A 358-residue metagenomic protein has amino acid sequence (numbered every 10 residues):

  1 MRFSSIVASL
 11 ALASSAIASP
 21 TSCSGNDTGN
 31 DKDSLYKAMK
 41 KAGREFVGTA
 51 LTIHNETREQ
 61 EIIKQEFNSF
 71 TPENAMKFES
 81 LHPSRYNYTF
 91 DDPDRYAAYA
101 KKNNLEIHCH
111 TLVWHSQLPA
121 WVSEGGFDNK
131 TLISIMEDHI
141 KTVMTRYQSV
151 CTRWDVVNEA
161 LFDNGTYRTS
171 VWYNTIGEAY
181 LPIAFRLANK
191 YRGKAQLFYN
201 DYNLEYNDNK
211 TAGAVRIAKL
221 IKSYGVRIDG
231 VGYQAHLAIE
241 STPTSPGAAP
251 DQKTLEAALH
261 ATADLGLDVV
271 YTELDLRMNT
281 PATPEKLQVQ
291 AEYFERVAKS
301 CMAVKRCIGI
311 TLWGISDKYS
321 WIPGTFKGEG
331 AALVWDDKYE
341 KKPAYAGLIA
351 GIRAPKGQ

Functional and structural regions predicted by a protein language model:
M1-S22: Fungal secretory targeting signals
C23-S69, E73: Boundary/entry segment of secreted carbohydrate-active catalytic domains
G29-A38, H82, G125, T142 (+6 more regions): Aromatic-rich peripheral "rim/lid" segments of glycoside hydrolase catalytic domains that contact and position glycan
Y36, Q65-P83, D91-L204, L267 (+1 more regions): Substrate-binding cleft and catalytic face of glycoside hydrolase catalytic domains, especially the flexible beta-alpha
K41-A42, K190-K194, S223-R227, V304-R306 (+1 more regions): Short helix-capping segments at alpha-helix termini
G48-E61, F78-D91, L161-T166, L204-G213 (+3 more regions): Acidic-and-aromatic substrate-binding clefts and catalytic sites of carbohydrate-active enzymes
L51-E66, S134-V143, N209-I221, L255 (+1 more regions): Short, acidic/polar
N68-N74, N158, A195-D201, A214-A248 (+1 more regions): Aromatic- and acid-rich polysaccharide-binding/catalytic face of secreted or lumenal carbohydrate-active enzymes
